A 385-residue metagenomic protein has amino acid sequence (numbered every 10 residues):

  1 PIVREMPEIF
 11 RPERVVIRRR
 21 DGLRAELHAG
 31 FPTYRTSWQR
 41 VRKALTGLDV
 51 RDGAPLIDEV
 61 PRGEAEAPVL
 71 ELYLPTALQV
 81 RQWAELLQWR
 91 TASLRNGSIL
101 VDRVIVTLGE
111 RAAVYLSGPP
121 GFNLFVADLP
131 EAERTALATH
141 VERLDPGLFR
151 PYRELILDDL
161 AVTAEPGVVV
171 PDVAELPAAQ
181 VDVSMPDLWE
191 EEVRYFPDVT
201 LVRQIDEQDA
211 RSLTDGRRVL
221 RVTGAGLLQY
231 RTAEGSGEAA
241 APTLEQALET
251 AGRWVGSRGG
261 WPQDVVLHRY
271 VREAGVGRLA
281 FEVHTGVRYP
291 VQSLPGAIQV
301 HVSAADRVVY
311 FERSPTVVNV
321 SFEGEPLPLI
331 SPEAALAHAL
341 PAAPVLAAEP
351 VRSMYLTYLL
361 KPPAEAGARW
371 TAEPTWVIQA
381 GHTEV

Functional and structural regions predicted by a protein language model:
P1-E245: Preferential activation on post-signal-peptide N-terminal prodomains/segments of secreted or lumenal proteins
Y34, V41-L45, D49, G53 (+3 more regions): Short, non-transmembrane alpha-helical segments in secretory-pathway proteins
S98, V106, E273, Q292 (+2 more regions): A generic structural signal for short, solvent-exposed coil/turn residues that cap or connect secondary-structure
L124-D128, P290-Q292, V318-P326: A short, polar/proline- and glycine-enriched secondary-structure boundary/capping micro-motif
D187-T232, W261-R307, S314, M354-E384: Exposed beta-strand-loop-beta-strand "reactive/processing" segments of non-cytosolic proteins
S303-E333: Short helix-loop boundary/capping segments
